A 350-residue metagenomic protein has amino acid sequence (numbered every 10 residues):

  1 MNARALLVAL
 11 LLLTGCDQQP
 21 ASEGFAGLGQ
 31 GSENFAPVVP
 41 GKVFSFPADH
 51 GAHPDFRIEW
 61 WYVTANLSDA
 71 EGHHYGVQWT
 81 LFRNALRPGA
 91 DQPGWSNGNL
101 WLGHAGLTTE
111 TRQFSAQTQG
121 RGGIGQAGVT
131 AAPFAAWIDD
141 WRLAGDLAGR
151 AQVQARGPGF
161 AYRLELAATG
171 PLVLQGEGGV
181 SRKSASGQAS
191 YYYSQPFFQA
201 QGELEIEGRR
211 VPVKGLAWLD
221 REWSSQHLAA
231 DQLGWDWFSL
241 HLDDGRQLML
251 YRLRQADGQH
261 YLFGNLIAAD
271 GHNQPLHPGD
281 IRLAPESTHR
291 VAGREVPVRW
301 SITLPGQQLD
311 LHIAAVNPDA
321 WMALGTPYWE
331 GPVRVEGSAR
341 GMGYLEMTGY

Functional and structural regions predicted by a protein language model:
R4-A5, Q195: Functionally constrained cores in energy, signaling, and assembly domains
A5-G15: Bacterial N-terminal signal peptides
C16-Y350: Structured soluble/peripheral alpha/beta segments that form catalytic or ligand/cofactor-binding pockets
